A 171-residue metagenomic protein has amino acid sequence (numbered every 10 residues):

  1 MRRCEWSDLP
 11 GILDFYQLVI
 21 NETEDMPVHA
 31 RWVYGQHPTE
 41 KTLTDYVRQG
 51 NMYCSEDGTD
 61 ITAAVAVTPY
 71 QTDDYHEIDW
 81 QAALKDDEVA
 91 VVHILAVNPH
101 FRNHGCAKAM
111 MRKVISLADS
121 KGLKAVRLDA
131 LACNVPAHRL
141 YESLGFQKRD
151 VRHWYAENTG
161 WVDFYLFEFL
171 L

Functional and structural regions predicted by a protein language model:
M1-D14: A short beta-loop-alpha structural element at the N-terminal edge of CoA-dependent acyl/N-acetyltransferase catalytic
C4, L95-V97, A130: Hydrophobic adenine-recognition pocket in adenosine-nucleotide-binding enzymes
I20-T42: Conserved GNAT-fold acetyl-CoA-binding loop/helix
Q49-V65: Conserved beta-hairpin
A66-I94, R102, E157-T159: Conserved acyl-donor/pantetheine-binding loop and adjacent beta-alpha core of acyl/acetyltransferases and related
L84-K85, L131-V135, E142-L144, W154-L171: C-terminal "cap" of GNAT-fold acetyltransferases
V97, N103-S116, R139-S143: Conserved acetyl-CoA-binding loop-helix of GNAT-fold acetyltransferases
M111, A118-A130: Conserved GNAT acetyl-CoA-binding A-motif
